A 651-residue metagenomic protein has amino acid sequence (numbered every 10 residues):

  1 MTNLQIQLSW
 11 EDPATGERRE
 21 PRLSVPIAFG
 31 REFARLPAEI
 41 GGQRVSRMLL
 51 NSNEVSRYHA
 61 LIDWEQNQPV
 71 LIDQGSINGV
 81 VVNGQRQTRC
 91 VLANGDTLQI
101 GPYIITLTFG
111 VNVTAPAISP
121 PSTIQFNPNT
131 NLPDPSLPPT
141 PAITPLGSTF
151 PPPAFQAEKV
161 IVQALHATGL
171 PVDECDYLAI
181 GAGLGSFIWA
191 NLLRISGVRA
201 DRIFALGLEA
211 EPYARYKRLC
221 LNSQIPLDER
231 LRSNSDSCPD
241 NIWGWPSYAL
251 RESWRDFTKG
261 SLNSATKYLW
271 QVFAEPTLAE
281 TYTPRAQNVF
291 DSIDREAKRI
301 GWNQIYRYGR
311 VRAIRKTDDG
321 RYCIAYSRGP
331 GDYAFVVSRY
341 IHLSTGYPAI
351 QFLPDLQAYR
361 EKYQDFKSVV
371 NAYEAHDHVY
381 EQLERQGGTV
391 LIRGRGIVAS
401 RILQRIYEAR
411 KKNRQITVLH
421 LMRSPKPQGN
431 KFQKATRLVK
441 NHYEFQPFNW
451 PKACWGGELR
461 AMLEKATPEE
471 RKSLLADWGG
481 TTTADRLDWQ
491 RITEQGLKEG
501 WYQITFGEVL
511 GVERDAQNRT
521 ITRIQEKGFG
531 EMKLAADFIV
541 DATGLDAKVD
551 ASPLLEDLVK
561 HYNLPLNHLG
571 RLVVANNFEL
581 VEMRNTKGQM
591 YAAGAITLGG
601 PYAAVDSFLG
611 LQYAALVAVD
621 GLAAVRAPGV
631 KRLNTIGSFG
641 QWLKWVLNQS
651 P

Functional and structural regions predicted by a protein language model:
M1-N53, D63, N112-Q125: Intrinsically disordered, low-complexity acidic Ser/Thr-rich regulatory segments
N3, F29, W64, V70 (+2 more regions): C-terminal boundary/linker segments immediately following FHA domains
S9, L49, V81, R86 (+4 more regions): A general beta-strand register signal
A14, R35, Y103-T106, V111-N112 (+1 more regions): Short, charged beta-turn/beta-strand-edge "cap" motif at the junction between a beta-strand and an adjacent loop
S52, T88-C90, Y333: Short, surface-exposed secondary-structure edge patches
F126-A210, E275-I397, R401-P651: Flavin (primarily FAD) cofactor-binding/catalytic cores of flavoenzymes
L208-S247, P427-P447: Conserved N-terminal glycine-rich FAD pyrophosphate-binding loop of Rossmann-like flavoproteins
L231-P276, P451-E469: Flavin (FAD/FMN) cofactor-binding and adjacent substrate-gating region of FAD-dependent oxidoreductase domains
